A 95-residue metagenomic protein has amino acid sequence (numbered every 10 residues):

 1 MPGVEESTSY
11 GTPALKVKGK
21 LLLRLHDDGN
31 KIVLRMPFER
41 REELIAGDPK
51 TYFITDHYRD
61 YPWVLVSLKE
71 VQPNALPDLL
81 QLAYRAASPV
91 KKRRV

Functional and structural regions predicted by a protein language model:
M1-V95: Charge-dense, helix-prone N-terminal extensions
